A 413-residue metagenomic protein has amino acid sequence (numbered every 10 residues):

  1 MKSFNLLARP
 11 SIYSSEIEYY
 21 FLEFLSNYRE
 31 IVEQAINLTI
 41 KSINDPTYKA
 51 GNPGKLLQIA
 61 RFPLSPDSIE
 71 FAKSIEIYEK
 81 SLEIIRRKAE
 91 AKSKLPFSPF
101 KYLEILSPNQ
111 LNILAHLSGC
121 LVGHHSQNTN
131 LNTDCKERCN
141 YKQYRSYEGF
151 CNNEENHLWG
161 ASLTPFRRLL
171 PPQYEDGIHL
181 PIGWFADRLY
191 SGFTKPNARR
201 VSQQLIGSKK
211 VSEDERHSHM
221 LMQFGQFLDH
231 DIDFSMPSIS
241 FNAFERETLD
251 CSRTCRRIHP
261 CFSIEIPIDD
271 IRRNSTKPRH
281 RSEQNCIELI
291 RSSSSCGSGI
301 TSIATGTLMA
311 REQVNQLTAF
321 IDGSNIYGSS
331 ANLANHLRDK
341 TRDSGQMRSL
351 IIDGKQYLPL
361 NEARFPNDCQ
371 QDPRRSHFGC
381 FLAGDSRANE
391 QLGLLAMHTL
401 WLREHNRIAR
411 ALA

Functional and structural regions predicted by a protein language model:
K2-A411: N-terminal accessory/cap region of cofactor-dependent oxidoreductases and related radical enzymes
